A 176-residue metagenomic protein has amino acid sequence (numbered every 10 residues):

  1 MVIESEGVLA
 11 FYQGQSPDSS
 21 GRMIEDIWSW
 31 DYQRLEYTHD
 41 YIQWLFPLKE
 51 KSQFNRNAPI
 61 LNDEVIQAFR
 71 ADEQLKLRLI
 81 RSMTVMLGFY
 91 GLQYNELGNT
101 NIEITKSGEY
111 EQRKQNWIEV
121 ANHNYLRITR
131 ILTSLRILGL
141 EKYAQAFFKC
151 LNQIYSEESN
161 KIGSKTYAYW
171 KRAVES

Functional and structural regions predicted by a protein language model:
M1-G108: N-terminal leader regions that mediate targeting or early regulatory function
L97-S176: Alpha-helical bundle/repeat cores within regulatory domains of eukaryotic proteins
